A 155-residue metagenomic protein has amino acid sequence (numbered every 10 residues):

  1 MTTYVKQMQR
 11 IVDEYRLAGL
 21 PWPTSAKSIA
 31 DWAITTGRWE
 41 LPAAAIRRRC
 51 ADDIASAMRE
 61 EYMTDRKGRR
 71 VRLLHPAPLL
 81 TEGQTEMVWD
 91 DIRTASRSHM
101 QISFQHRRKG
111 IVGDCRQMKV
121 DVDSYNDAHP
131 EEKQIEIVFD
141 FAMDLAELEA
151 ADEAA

Functional and structural regions predicted by a protein language model:
M1, V5, A18-K27, E40-R47: Alpha-helix N-cap/helix-initiation sites
M1-M8, I46-A155: Phospho-regulated, low-complexity intrinsically disordered regions of nuclear gene-regulatory and chromatin-associated
R10-E14, S25-E40: DNA-recognition alpha helix
V12-D13, A18, W39, A43 (+2 more regions): Generic structural signal for short, flexible, solvent-exposed coil/loop and linker residues
G19, T36-L41, A57, E61 (+1 more regions): Amphipathic alpha-helical interaction segments
